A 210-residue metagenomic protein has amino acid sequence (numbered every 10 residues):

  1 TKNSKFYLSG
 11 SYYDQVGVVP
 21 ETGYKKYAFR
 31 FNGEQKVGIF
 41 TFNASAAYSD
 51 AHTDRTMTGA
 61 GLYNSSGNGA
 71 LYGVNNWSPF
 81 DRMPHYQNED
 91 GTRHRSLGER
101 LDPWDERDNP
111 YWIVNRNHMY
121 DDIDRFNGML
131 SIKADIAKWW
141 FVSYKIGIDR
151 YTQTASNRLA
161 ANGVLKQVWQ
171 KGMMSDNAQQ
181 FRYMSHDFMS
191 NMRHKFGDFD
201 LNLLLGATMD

Functional and structural regions predicted by a protein language model:
K5: Glycine-rich phosphate/pyrophosphate-binding loops and their adjacent beta-strand/loop elements at enzyme active sites
Y13-Q15: Ligand-site clamp/hinge motif
V18-V19, A28-R125, S143-D210: Surface-exposed loop/interface segments of Gram-negative outer-membrane beta-barrel transport/assembly proteins
W140: An active-site-proximal structural segment forming one wall of the substrate-binding cleft that immediately precedes
